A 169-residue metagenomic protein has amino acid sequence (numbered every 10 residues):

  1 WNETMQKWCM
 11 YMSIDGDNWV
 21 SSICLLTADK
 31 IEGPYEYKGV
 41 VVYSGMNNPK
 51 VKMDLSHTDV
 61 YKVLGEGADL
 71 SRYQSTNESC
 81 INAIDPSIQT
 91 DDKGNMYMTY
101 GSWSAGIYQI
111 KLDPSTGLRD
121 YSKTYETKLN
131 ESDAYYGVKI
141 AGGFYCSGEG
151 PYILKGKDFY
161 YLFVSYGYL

Functional and structural regions predicted by a protein language model:
W1-L169: Carbohydrate-active catalytic/glycan-binding domains of CAZyme proteins, especially the secreted or lumenal ectodomains
